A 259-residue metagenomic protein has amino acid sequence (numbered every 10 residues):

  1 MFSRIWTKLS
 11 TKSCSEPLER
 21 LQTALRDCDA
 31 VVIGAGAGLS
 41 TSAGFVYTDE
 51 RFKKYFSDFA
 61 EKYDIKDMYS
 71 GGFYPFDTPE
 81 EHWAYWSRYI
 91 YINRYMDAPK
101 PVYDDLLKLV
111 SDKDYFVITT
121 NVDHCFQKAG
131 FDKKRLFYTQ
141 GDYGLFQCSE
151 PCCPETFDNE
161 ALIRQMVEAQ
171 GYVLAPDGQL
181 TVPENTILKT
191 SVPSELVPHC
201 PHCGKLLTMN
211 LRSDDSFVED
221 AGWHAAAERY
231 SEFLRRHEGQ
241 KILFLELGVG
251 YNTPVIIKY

Functional and structural regions predicted by a protein language model:
M1-Y259: Conserved catalytic alpha/beta core of Sir2/sirtuin-type deacylases, generalized to analogous enzyme cores that bind
